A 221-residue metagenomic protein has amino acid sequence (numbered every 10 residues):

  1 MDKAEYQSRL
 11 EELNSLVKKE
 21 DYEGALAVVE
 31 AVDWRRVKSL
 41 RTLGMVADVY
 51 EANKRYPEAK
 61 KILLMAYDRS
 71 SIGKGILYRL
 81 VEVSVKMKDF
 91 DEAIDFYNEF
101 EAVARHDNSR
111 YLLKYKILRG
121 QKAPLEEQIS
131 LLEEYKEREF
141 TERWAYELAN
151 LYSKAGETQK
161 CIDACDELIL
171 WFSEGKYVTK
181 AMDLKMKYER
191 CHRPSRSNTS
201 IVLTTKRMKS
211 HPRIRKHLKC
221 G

Functional and structural regions predicted by a protein language model:
D2, E30-K38, L64-I72, N98-H106 (+3 more regions): Solenoid-like repeat scaffolds
Q7, L40-R41, K74-G75, S109 (+2 more regions): Start-of-helix register in tetratricopeptide repeats
E11, M45, R79, L113 (+2 more regions): "A position-specific structural signal for the A-helix of alpha-solenoid helical repeats
E12-S15, V49, V83, I117-R119 (+3 more regions): Residue-level signature for tetratricopeptide repeat
K19, N53, M87, Q121-K122 (+2 more regions): Structural motif corresponding to the intra-repeat A-B loop/turn of tetratricopeptide repeats
A25, A59, A93, E127-Q128 (+1 more regions): Single-residue signature of alpha-solenoid repeat helices
G44-E51, L64-M65, G75-F140: Alpha-helical adaptor scaffolds
R69, A102-R105, G156-Y177, M182-R193 (+1 more regions): TPR/TPR-like (Sel1-like) alpha-helical repeat modules
